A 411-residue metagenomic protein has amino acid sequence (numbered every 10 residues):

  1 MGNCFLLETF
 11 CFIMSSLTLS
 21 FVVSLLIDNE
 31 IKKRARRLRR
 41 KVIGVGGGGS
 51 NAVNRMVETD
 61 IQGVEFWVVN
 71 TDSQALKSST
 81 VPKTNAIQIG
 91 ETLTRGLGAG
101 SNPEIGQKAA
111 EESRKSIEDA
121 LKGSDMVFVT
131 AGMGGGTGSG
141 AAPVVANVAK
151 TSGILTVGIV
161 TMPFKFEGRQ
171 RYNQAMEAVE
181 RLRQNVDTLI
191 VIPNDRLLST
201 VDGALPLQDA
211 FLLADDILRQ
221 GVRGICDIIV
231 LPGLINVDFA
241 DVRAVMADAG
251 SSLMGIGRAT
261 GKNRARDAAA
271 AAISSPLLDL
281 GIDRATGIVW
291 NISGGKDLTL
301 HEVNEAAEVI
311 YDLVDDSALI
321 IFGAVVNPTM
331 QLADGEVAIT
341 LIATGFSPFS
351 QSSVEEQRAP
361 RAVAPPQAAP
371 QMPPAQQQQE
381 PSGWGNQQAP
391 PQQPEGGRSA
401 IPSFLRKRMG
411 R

Functional and structural regions predicted by a protein language model:
G2-R411: Tubulin/FtsZ superfamily GTPase core signature
